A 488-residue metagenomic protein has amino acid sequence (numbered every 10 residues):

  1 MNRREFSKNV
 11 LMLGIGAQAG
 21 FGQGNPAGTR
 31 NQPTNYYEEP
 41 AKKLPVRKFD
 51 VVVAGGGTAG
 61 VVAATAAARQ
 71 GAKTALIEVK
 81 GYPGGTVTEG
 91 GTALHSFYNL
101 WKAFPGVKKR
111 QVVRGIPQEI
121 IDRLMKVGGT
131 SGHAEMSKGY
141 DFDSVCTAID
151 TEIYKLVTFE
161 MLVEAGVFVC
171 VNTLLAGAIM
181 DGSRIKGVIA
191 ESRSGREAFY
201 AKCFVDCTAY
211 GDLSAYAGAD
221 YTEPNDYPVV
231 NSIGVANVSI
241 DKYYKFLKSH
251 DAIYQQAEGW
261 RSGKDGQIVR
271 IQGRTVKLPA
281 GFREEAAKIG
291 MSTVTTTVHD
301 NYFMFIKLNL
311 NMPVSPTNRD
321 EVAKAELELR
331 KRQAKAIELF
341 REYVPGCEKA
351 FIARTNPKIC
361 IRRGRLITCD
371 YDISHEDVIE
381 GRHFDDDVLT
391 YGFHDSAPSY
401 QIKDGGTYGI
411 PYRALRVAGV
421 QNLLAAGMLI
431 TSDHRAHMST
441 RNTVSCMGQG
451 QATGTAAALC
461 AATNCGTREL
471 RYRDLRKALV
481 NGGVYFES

Functional and structural regions predicted by a protein language model:
E5-A27: N-terminal export signals
P33-K48: A short, basic/flexible loop-to-alpha-helix module at the beginning of a structural domain
E38, K42, T86-T88, G128 (+7 more regions): Flavin (FAD/FMN)-binding glycine-rich loop and adjacent Rossmann-like elements that form
V46-G57: Beta1/beta-strand and adjacent pyrophosphate-binding region of the FAD-binding site in flavoprotein oxidoreductases
V52-A54, A63, S183: Membrane-embedded transmembrane-helix bundle of lipid-linked glycan/lipid transferases
G60: N-terminal Rossmann-fold NAD(P) dinucleotide-binding loop
A66, A72-K73, V79-G177, D181: Conserved N-terminal/central alpha/beta ligand/cofactor-binding core
